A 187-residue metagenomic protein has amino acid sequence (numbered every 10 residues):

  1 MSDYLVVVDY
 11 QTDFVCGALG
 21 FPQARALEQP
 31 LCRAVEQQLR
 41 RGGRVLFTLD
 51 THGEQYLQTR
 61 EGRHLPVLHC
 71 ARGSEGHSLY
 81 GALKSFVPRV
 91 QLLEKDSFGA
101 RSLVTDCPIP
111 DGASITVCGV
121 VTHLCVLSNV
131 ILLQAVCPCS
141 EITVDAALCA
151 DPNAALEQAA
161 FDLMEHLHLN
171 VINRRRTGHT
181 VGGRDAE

Functional and structural regions predicted by a protein language model:
M1-L92, N173, G182-E187: Active-site acidic carboxylates
M1-S2, G42, D111-I115, C139: A general structural motif
P30-Q37, L127-C137: Histidine-anchored nucleotide/phosphate-binding helix
R72, M164-R176: A glycine-rich helix N-cap at a beta->alpha junction
G73-L124: Internal catalytic-core helix/loop-beta-alpha segment that presents or stabilizes conserved functional determinants
A82, C107, L133, A155-H168: Short, aromatic/basic amphipathic alpha-helical patches
L103-D111, R175-R184: Short amphipathic alpha-helix with an adjacent loop that forms part of the alpha/beta core around
T116-V121, C139-A154, R174: A short glycine-rich beta-strand->turn/loop micro-motif centered on a GG-aromatic cluster
